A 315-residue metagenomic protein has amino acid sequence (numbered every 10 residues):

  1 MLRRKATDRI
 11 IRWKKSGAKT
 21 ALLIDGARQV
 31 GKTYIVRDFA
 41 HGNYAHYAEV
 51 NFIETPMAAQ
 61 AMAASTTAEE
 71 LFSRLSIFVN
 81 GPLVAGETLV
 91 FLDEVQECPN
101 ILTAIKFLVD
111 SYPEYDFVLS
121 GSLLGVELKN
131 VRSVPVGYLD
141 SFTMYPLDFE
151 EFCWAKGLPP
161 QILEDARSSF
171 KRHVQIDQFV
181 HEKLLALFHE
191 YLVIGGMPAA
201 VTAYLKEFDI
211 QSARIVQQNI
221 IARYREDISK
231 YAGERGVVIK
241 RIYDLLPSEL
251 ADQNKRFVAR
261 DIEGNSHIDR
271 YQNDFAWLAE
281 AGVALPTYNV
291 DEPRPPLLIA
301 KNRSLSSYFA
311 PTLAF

Functional and structural regions predicted by a protein language model:
M1-G17: Pre-Walker A adenine-sensing motif
I24: Hydrophobic anchor at the beta1->P-loop junction of P-loop NTPases
K32: Conserved lysine of the Walker
I35, F39: Hydrophobic positions on the alpha1 helix immediately C-terminal to the Walker A/P-loop
E54-G86: Short glycine-rich substrate-engagement loop in P-loop NTPases that contacts/grips substrate
F91, D116-S122, T143, F152: Structural recognition of the conserved hydrophobic beta-strand(s) that form the central parallel beta-sheet of P-loop
K129-A251: Interdomain motor-coupling "hinge/lid" segment immediately C-terminal to the ATP-binding subdomain of NTP-driven enzymes
V201-F315: Accessory nucleic acid-recognition modules appended to NTPase machines
